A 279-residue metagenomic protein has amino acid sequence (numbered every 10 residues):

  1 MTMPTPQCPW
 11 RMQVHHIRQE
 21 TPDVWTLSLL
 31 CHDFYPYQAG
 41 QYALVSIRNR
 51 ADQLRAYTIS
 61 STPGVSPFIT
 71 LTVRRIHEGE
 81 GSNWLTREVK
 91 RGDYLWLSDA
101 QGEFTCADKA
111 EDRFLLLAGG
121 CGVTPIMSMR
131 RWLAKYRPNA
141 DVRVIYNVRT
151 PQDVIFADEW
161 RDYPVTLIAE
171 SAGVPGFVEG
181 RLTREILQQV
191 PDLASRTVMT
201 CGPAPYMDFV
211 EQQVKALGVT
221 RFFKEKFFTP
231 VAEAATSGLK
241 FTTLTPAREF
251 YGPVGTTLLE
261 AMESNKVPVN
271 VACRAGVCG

Functional and structural regions predicted by a protein language model:
T2-Y94, S98, E111-D112, R137 (+3 more regions): Ferredoxin-reductase
T5-P6, N83-A247, Y251-V254: FNR/FR-type flavoprotein reductase catalytic core
S60-G64, P253-L259: A short, sequence-level motif marking secondary-structure junctions
V73, F114-A118, M262: Well-ordered beta-strand segments characteristic of repetitive beta-sheet solenoids
P125, E263, V267-G279: Local cysteine-cluster metal-coordination motifs and their immediate loop/turn environment, predominantly Fe-S cluster
Y146, L258-N265: C-terminal accessory region of radical SAM enzymes
E249-P253, E260-A261, N270-C273: Extended hydrophobic-aromatic, low-complexity segments
